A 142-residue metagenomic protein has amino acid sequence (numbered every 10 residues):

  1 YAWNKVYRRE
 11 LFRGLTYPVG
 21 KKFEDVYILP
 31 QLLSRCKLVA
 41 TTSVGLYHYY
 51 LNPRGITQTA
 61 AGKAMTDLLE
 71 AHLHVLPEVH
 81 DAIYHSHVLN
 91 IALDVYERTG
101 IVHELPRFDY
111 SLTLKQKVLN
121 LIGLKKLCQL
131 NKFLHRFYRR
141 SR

Functional and structural regions predicted by a protein language model:
Y1-A60: Conserved nucleotide-sugar donor-binding catalytic segment
Q31, E70-H74, I91: Alpha-helical elements of Rossmann-like donor-binding domains used by nucleotide-donor carbohydrate transfer enzymes
R35, E78, R98: Active-site catalytic microenvironments for nucleophilic, acid-base chemistry
L46-N52, Q58-A82, I101-D109: Catalytic core of nucleotide-sugar-dependent glycosyltransferases
A61-G62, I83, V118, F137: Extended hydrophobic/Leu-rich segments
E78-S86, I122, R142: Structural motif
S86-V95: Amphipathic alpha-helical repeat scaffolds of TPR domains
G100-R142: Membrane-interface aromatic/basic loop that binds lipid-linked glycans or pyrophosphate carriers, typified by
